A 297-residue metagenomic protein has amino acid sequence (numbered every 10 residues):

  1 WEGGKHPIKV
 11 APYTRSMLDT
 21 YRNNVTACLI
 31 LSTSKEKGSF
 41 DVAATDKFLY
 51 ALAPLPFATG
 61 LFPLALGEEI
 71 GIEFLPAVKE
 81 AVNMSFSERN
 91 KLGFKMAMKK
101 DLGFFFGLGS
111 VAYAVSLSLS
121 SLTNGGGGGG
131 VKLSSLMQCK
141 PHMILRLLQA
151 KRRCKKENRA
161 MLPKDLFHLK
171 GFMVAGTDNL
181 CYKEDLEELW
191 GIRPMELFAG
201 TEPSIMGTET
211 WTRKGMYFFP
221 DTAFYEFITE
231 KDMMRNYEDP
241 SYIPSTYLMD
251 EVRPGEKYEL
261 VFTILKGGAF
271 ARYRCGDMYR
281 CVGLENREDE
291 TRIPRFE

Functional and structural regions predicted by a protein language model:
W1-V10: Conserved adenylation A10 loop of the ANL superfamily
V10-P12, L119-S120: Short coil/turn segments at secondary-structure boundaries
Y13-T20: General structural concept
T20-C28, G93, Y182: Alpha-helical packing segments of well-folded alpha/beta enzyme cores
V25-L75, K79-M84: Conserved AMP-binding loop of ANL adenylate-forming enzymes
A65-E297: Active-site glycine/GP-rich loop and adjacent strand/helix microenvironment that borders small-molecule binding pockets
